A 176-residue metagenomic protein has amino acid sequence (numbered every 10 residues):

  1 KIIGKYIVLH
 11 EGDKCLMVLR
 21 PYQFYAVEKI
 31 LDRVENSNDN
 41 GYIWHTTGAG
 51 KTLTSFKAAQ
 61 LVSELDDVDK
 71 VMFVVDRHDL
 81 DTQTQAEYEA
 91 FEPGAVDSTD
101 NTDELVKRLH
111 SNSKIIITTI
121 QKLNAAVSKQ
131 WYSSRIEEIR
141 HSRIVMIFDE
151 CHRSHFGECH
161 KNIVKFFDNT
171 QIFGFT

Functional and structural regions predicted by a protein language model:
K1-M72, D79-A95, S111-I115, Q121 (+1 more regions): ATP-dependent helicase/translocase motor core
T46-T47, E150-S154, F166-T176: Conserved helicase ATPase motor motifs in RecA-like P-loop NTPase domains
E64, E138, I163-D168: Short, surface-exposed basic-aromatic patches at helix termini and helix-loop junctions that form
F73-V74, M146, G174: Structural beta-sheet core signal
E92-V106: Catalytic cores of enzymes
D103-I116, E138: Conserved motor-coupling elements within RecA-like helicase/translocase cores
I115-F148, R153-N162: Conserved RecA-like ASCE ATPase "motif II neighborhood" in helicase/translocase motors
